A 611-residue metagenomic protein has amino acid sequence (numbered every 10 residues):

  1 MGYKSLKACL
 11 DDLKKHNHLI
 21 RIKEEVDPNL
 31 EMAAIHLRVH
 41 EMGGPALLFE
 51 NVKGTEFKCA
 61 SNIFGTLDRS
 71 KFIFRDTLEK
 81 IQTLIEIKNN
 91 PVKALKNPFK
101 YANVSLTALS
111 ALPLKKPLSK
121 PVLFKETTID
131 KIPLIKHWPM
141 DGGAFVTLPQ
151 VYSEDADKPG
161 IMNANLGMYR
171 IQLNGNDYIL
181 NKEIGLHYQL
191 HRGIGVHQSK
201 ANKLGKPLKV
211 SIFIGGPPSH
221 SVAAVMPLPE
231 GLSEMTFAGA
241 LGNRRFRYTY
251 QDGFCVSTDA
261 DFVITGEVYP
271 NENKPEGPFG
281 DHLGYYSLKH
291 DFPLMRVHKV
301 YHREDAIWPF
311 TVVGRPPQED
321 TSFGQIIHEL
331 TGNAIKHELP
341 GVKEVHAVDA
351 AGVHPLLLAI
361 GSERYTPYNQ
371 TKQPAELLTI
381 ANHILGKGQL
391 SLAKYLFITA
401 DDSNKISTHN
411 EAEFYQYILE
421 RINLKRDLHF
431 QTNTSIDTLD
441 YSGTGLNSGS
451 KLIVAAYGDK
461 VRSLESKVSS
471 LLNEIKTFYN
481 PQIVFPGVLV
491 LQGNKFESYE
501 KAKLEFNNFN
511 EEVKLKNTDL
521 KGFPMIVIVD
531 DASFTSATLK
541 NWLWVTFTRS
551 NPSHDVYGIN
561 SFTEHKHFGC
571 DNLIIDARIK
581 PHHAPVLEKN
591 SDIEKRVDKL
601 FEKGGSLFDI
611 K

Functional and structural regions predicted by a protein language model:
M1-F279, G284-L294, H298-K611: Extended, highly charged
